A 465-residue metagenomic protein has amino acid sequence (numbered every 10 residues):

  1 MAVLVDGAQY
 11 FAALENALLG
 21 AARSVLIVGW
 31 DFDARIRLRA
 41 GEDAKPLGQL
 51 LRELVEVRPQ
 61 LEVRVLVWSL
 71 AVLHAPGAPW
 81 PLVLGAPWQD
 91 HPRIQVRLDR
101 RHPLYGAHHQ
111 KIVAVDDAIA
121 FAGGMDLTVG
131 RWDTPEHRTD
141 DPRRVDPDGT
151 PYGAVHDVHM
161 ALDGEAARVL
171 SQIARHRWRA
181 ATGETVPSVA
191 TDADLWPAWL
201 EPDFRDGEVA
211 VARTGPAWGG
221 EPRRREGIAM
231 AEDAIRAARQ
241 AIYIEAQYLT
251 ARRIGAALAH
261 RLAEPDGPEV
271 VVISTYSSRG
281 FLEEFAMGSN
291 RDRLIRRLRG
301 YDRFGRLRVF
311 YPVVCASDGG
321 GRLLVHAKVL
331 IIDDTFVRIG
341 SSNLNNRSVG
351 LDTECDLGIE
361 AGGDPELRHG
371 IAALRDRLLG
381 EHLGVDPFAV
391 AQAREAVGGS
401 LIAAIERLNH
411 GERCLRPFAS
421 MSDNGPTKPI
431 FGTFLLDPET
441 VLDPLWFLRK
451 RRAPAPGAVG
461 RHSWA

Functional and structural regions predicted by a protein language model:
M1-A465: Charged, low-complexity intrinsically disordered terminal segments
